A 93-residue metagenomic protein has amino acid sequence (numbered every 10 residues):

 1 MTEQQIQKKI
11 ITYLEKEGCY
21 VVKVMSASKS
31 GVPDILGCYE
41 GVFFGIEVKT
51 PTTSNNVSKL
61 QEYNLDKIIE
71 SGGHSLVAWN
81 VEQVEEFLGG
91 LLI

Functional and structural regions predicted by a protein language model:
M1-I93: Catalytic phosphate/metal-binding cores of nucleic-acid and nucleotide-processing enzymes, i.e., regions that mediate
